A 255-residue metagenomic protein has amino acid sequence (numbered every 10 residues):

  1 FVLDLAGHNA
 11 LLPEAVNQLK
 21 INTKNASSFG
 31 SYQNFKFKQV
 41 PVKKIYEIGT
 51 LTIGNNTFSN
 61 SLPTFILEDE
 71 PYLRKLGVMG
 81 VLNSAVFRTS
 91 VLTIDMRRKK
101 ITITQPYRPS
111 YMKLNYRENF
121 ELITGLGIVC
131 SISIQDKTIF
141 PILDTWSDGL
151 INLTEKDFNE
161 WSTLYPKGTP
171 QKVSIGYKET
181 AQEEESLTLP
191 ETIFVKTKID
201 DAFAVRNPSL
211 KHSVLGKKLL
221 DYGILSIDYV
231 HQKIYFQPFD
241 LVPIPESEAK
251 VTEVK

Functional and structural regions predicted by a protein language model:
F1-K255: Pepsin/retropepsin-fold aspartyl endopeptidases
